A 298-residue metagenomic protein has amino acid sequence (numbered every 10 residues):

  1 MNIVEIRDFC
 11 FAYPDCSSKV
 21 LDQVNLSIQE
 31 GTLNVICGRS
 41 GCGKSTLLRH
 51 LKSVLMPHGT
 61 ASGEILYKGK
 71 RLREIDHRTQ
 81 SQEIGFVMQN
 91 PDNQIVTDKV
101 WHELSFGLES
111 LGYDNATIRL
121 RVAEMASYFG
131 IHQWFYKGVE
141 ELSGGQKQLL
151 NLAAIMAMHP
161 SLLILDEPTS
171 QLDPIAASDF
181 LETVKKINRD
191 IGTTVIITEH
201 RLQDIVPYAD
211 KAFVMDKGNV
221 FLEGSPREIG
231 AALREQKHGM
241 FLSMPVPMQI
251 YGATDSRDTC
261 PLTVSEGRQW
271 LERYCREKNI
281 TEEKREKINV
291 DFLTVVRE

Functional and structural regions predicted by a protein language model:
M1-I6, F11-Q23, L55-H58, D76 (+1 more regions): A short, flexible loop at the N-terminus of ABC-type nucleotide-binding domains that lies
T60-R71, Q80: Conserved ABC transporter NBD signature motif
A116-W134, T294: Conserved ABC ATPase "signature" region
G138-L142: Conserved ABC ATPase signature
L163-D166: Catalytic Walker B motif of ABC-type/P-loop ATPase nucleotide-binding domains
E199-H200: H-loop/switch region of ABC-family ATPase nucleotide-binding domains
M215, N219-D258: Conserved beta-strand-loop-alpha-helix hinge in the C-terminal portion of ABC ATPase nucleotide-binding domains
